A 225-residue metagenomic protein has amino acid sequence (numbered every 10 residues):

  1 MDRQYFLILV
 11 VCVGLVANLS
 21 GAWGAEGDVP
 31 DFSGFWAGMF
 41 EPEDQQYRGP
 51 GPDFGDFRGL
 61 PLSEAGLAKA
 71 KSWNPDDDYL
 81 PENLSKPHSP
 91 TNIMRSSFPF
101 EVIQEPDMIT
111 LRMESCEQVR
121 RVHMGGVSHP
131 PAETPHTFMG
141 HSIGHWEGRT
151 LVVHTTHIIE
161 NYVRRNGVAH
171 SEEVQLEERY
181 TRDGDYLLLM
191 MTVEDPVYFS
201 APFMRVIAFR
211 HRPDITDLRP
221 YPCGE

Functional and structural regions predicted by a protein language model:
M1-L9: Bacterial N-terminal signal peptides that target proteins for export
D2, G21-E225: Hydrophobic small-molecule pocket/channel-lining residues, especially in calycin-type beta-barrels
I8-N18: Bacterial N-terminal signal peptides
